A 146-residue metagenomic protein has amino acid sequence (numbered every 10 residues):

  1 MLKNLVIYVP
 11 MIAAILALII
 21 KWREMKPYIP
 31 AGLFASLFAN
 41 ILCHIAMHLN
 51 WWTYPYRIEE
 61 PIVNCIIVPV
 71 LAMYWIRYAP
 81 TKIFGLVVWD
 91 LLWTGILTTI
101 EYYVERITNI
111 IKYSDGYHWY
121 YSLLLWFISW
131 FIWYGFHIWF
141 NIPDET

Functional and structural regions predicted by a protein language model:
M1-T146: Aromatic-rich, lipid-facing transmembrane alpha helices and their immediate juxtamembrane interface loops in integral
